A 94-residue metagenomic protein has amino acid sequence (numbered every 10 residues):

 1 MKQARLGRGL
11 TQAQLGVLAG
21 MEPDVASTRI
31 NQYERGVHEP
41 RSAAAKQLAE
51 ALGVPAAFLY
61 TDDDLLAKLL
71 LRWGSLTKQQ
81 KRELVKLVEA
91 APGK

Functional and structural regions predicted by a protein language model:
M1, Q12, S27, S42-A45: Helix-turn-helix DNA-binding elements, focusing on the entry/boundary residues of the two helices that contact DNA
M1-A19: Short basic helix-loop element that most often maps to the first helix and adjoining turn of HTH DNA-binding modules
Q12-Q14, Q32, Q80: Glutamine-centric residue-chemistry signal
G20-P40, T61: Recognition helix of helix-turn-helix/homeodomain-like DNA-binding domains that insert into the DNA major groove
V37, R41-F58: DNA major-groove recognition helix of helix-turn-helix/homeodomain DNA-binding modules
D63-K94: Interfacial/linker helices and their anchor residues that mediate assembly or domain coupling
